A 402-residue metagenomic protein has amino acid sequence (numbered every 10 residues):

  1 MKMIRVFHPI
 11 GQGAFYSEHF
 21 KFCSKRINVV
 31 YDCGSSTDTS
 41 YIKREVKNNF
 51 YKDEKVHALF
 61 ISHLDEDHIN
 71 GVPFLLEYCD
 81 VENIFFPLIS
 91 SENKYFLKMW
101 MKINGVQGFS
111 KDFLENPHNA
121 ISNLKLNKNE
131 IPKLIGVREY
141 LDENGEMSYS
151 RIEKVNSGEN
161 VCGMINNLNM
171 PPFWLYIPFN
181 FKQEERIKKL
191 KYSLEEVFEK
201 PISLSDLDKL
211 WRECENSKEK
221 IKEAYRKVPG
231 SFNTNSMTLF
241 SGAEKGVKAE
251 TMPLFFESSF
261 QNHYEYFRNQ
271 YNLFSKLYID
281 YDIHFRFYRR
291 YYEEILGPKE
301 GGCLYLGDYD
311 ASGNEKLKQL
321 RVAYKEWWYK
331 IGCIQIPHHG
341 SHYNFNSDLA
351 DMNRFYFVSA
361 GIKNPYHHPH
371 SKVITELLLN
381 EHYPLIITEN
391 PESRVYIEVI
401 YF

Functional and structural regions predicted by a protein language model:
M1-K2, Q12, D38, K47-D53 (+6 more regions): N-terminal helicase ATP-binding lobe
M1-N48, L273-S312: Conserved beta-strand hairpin/beta-sheet module of binuclear metal-dependent hydrolase folds, prominently
M3, C79-G302, I400-F402: Flexible, acidic/histidine-containing loops and adjacent segments that form or flank the divalent-metal
A14, E18, P337, S341-M352 (+1 more regions): C-terminal regions of proteins
I27-V29, E54-F60, D80-P87, N129-K133 (+5 more regions): Hydrophobic beta-strand segments of well-ordered beta-sheets in folded domains
S40-F86, K325-Y343, R354: Active-site metal-binding motif and surrounding structural segment of the metallo-beta-lactamase
E45, G71-L75, K316-A323, F345-M352 (+1 more regions): A short acidic, amphipathic alpha-helical/loop segment
L64-I69, S91-N93, D310-N314, I336-F345 (+1 more regions): Active-site environment of divalent metal-dependent phosphoester hydrolases
